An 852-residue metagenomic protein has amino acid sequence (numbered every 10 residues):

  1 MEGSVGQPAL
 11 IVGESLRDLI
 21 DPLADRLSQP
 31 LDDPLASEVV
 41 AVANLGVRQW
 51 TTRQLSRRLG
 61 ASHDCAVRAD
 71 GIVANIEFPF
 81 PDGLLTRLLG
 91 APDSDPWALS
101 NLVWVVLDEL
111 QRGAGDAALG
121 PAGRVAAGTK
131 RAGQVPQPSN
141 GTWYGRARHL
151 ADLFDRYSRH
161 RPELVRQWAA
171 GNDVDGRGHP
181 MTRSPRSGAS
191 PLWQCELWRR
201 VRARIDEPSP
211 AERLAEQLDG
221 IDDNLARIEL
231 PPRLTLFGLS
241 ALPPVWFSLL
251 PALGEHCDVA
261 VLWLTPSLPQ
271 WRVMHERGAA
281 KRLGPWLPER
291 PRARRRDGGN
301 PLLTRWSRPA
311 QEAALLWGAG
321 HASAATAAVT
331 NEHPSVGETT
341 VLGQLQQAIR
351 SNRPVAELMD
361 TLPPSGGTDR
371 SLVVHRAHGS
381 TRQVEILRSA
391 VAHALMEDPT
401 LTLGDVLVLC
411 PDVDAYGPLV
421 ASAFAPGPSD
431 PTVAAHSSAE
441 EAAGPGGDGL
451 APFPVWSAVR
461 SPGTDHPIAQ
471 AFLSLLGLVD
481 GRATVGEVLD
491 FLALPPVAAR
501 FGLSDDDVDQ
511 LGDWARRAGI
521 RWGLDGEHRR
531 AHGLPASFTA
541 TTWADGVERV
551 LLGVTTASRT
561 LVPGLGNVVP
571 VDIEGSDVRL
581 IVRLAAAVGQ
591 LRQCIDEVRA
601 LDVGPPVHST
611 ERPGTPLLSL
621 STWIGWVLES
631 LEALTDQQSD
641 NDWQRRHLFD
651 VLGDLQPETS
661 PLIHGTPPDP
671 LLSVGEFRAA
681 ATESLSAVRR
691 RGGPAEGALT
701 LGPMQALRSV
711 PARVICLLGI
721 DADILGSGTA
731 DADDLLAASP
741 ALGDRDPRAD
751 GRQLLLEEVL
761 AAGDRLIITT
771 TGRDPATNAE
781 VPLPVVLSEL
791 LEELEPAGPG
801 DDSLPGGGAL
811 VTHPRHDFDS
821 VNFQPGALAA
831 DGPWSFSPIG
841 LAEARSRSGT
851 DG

Functional and structural regions predicted by a protein language model:
M1-G852: Polyanion-engaging groove/track-forming segments
